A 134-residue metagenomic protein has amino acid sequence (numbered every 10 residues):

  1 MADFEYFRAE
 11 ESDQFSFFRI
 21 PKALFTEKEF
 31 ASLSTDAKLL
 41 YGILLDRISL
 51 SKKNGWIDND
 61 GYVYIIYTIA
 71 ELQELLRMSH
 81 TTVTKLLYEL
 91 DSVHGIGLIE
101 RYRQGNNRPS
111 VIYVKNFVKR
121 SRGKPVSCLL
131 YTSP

Functional and structural regions predicted by a protein language model:
M1-T26: An N-terminal low-complexity regulatory-tail signal and nearby short nucleic-acid-interaction modules
F18-A37, R77: Generic detector of contiguous secondary-structure segments
R19, L39, V111-Y113: Generic structural signal for residues positioned in beta-strands
A31, T35, R47-Y113: Winged helix-turn-helix DNA-binding recognition segment
V114-R120: Short beta-strand-to-coil "C-cap" segments at the C-terminal boundary of structured domains/repeats, marking
R120-L129: Intrinsically disordered, low-complexity mixed-charge segments
Y131-P134: Conserved small/polar residues in nucleotide/adenosyl-binding loops
